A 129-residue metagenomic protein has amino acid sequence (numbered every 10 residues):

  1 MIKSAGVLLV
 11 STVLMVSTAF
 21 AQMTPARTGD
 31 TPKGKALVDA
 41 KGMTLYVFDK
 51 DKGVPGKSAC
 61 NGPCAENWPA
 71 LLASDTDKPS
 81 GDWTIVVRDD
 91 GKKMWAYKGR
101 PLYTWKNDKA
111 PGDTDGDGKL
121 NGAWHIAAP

Functional and structural regions predicted by a protein language model:
K3, F20-P129: Compact beta-sheet-dominated domain cores in extracellular/mature segments
G6-S17: Bacterial N-terminal signal peptides
